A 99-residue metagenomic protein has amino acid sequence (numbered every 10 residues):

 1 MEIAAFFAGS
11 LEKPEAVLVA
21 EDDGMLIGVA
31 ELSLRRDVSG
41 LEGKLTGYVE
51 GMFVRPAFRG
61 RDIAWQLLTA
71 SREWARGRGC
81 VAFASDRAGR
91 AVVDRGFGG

Functional and structural regions predicted by a protein language model:
M1-V17: Active-site rim helix/loop that mediates acceptor-substrate recognition in acyltransferases
E2-F6, M25, Q66, A70: Alpha-helical elements of Rossmann-like donor-binding domains used by nucleotide-donor carbohydrate transfer enzymes
V19, M25-L34, Y48, F53: Conserved beta-strand in the GNAT
R36-V49, R59: A conserved beta-turn-beta hairpin within the catalytic core of GNAT-like acetyltransferases that forms part
D37, A84-A88, G99: Conserved catalytic-core motifs of GNAT/GCN5-like acyltransferases
E50, V54, G60-E73: Conserved acetyl-CoA-binding loop-helix of GNAT-fold acetyltransferases
L68, A75-R87: Conserved GNAT acetyl-CoA-binding A-motif
V92-G98: Conserved active-site tyrosine of GNAT-family acetyltransferases
